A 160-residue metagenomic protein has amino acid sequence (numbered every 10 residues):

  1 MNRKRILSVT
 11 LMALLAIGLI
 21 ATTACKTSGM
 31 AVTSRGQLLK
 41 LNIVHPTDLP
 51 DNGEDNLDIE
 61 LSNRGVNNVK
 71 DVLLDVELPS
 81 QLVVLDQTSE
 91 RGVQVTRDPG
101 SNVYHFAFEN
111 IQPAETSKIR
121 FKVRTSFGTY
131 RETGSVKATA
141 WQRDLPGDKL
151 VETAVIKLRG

Functional and structural regions predicted by a protein language model:
N2-L11: Bacterial N-terminal signal peptides that target proteins for export
L11-L19: Bacterial N-terminal signal peptides
C25-K40, K137-G160: Extracellular/luminal low-complexity Ser/Thr/Pro-rich, glycosylation-prone repeat/linker regions
T33, D71-H105, E109-P113: A surface/secretory-pathway sequence property marking extracellular, secreted, or lumenal proteins enriched
V44-L49: Short beta-strand segments of immunoglobulin-like
D51-K70: Short beta-strand elements of extracellular/lumenal beta-sandwich folds
R64-N67, L73, L78-S80, F127-T129: Short, acidic/polar linear motifs in exposed loop/turn regions
F108-R131: Low-complexity, intrinsically disordered segments enriched in Ser/Thr together with acidic residues
